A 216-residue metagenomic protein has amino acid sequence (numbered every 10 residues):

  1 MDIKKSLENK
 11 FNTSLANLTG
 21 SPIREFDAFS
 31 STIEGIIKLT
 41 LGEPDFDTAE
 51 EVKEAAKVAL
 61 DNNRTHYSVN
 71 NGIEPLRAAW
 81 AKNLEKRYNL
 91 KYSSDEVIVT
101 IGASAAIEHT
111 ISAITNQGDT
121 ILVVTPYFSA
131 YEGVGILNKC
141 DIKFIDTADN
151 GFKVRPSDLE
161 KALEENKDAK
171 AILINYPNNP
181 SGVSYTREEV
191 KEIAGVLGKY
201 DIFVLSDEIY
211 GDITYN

Functional and structural regions predicted by a protein language model:
D2-S6, N12-G102, H109: N-terminal small-domain helix-loop-helix segment of the aminotransferase-like
I33, N138, K199-Y200: Helix C-cap/helix->beta junction micro-motif
A113-G135: Conserved PLP-anchoring active-site segment centered on the Schiff-base-forming lysine
T125, F144-D149: Short beta->alpha connector loops at strand-helix junctions that form conserved, small/polar/Pro-enriched
I136-I142: A short helix-loop-beta submotif of the ANL/AMP-binding
T147-N216: Active-site phosphate-binding strand-loop segment of PLP-dependent enzymes
